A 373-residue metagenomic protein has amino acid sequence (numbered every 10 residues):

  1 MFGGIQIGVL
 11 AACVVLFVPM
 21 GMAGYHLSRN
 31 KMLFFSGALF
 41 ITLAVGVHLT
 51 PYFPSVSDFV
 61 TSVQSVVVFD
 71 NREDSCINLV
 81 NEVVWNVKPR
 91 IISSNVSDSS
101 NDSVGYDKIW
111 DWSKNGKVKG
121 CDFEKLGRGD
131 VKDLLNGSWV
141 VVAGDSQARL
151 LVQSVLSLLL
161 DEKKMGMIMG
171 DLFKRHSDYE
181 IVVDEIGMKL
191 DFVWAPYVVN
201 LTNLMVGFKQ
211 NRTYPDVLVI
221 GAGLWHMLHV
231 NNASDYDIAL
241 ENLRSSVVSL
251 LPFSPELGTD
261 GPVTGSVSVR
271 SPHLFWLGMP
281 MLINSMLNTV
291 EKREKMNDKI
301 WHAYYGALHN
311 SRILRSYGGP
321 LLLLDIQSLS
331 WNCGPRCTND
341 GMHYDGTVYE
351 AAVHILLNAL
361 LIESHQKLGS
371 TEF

Functional and structural regions predicted by a protein language model:
M1-F373: A compositional signature for long Ser/Thr(±Pro)-rich, low-complexity
